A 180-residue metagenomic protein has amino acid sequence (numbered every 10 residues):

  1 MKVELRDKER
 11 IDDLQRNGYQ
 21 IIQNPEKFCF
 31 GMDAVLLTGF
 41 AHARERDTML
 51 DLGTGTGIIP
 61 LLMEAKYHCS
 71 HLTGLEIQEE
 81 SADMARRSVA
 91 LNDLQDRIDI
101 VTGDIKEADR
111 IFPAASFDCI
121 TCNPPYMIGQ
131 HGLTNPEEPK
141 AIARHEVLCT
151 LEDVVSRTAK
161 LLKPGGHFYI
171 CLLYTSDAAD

Functional and structural regions predicted by a protein language model:
K2-R44: Class I SAM-dependent transferase core
Q23, T102-G103, L172: Short loop/edge segments at beta-strand edges and connector loops that shape dinucleotide/nucleotide cofactor-binding
F40-C122, M127-Q130: Conserved SAM/SAH cofactor-binding pocket of Class I
P124-D153: Mobile active-site "lid"/loop adjacent to the S-adenosyl-L-methionine
L151-P164: A short glycine-rich, Lys/Arg-flanked "PGG" loop and its adjoining helix->strand segment in the class I
G165-C171: Conserved beta-strand signature within the Rossmann-like core of class I S-adenosyl-L-methionine
Y174-D180: Conserved small/polar residues in nucleotide/adenosyl-binding loops
